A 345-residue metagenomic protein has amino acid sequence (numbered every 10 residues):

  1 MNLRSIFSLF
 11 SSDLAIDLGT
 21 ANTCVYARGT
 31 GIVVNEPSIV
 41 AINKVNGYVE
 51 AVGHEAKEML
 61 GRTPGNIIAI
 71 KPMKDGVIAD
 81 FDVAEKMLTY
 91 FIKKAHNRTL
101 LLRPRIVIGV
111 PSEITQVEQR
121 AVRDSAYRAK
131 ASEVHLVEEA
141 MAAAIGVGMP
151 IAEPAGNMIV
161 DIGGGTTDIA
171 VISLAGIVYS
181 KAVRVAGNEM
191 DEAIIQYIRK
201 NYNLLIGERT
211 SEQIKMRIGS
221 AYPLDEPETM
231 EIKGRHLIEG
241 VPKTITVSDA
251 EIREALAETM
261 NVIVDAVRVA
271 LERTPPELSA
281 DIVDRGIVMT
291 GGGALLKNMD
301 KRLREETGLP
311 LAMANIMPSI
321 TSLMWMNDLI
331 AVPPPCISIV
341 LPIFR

Functional and structural regions predicted by a protein language model:
M1-I162, A170-V288, A294-I316: Nucleotide/phosphate-binding catalytic cleft detector across ATP-hydrolyzing and phosphate-transferring enzymes
S319-I330, C336-R345: Low-acidity, Ser/Thr- and Arg-rich intrinsically disordered low-complexity segments
